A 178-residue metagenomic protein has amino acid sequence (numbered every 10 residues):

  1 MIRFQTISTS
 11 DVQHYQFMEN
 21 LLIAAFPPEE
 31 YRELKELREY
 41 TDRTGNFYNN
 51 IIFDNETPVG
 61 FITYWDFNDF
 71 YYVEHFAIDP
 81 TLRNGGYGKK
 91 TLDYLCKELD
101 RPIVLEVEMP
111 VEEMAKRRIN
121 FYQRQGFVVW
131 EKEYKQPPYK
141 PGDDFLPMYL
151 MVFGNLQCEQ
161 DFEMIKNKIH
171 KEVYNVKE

Functional and structural regions predicted by a protein language model:
M1-R32, M148, Q160-E178: Short amphipathic alpha-helix that is part of the acyltransferase structural core
F26-N49, F53-D54: Active-site rim helix/loop that mediates acceptor-substrate recognition in acyltransferases
N49-I51, T57-W65, F70-A77: Conserved beta-strand in the GNAT
N55-E56, T81, G154-C158: Short loop segments at secondary-structure junctions
I78, N84-K97: Conserved acetyl-CoA-binding loop-helix of GNAT-fold acetyltransferases
L99-M114: Conserved GNAT acetyl-CoA-binding A-motif
P110-K132: Conserved active-site alpha-helix within GNAT-family acetyltransferase domains
V128-C158: A contiguous, mid-protein "functional segment" used to position or interact with cofactors/ions or partner subunits
